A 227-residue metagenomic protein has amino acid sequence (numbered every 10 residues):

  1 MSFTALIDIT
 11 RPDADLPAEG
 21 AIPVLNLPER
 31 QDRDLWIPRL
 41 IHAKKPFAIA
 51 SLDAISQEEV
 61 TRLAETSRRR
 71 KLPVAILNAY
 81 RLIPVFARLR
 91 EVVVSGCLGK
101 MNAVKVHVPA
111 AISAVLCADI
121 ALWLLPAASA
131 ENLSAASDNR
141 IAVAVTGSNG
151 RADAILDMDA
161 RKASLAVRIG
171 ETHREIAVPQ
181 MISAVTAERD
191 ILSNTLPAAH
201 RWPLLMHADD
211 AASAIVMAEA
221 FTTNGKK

Functional and structural regions predicted by a protein language model:
S2-F3, A21-Q31, P38-R39, L72 (+1 more regions): C-terminal helix-rich "cap/oligomerization" subdomain common to oxidoreductases
A5, A54-I112: A contiguous active-site-proximal alpha/beta segment in oxidoreductase catalytic domains
I7-R11, L25-R30, I49-D53, N78-A79 (+4 more regions): Structural motif
R11-A21: Short acidic low-complexity segments
I22-A79: Beta-strand-loop-alpha-helix segment that lines the small-molecule cofactor/substrate pocket of alpha/beta enzymes
R33, I37, V60, F86 (+3 more regions): A general structural signal for well-ordered alpha-helical segments in protein cores
K105-G150, L156-A160, D209-S213: Rossmann-like dinucleotide-binding domain that binds NAD(P)(H)
S134-S193, H200-L205: NAD(P)-dinucleotide binding in Rossmann-like oxidoreductases
